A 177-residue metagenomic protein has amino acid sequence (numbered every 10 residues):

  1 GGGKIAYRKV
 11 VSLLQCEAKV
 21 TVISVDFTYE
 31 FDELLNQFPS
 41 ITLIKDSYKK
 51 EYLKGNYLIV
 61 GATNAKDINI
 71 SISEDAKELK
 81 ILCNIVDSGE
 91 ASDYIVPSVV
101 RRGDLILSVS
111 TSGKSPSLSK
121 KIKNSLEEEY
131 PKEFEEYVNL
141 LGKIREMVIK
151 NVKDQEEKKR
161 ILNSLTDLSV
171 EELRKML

Functional and structural regions predicted by a protein language model:
G1-K9, S24, L141-V148, V152: Glycine-rich adenosine-cofactor-binding loop
G3-I5, D67, G113: Residue-level detector of alpha-helix initiation sites
R8, L14-N36: NAD(P)-binding Rossmann-fold cofactor-contacting core
S24, L43-S47, D87: Short loop/edge segments at beta-strand edges and connector loops that shape dinucleotide/nucleotide cofactor-binding
N36-K54: Glycine-rich, highly charged phosphate/nucleotide-binding loops
L58-N64, N69-V96: ADP-ribose/adenylate-binding Rossmann-like module
I85-F134: E1/E1-like adenylate-forming module used to activate ubiquitin-like modifiers and sulfur-carrier proteins
G113-L177: An accessory alpha-helical subdomain
